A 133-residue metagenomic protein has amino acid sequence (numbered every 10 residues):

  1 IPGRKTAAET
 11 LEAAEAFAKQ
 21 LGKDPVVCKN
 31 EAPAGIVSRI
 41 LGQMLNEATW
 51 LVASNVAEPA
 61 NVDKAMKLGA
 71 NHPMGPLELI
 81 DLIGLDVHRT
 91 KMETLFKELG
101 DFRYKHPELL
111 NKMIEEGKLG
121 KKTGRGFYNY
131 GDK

Functional and structural regions predicted by a protein language model:
P2-A34, R39, E47-K133: NAD(P)-dependent Rossmann-like dehydrogenase/reductase catalytic/cofactor-binding core
M44: Active-site bordering "gate/hinge" segments that shape substrate access to catalytic or cofactor-binding pockets
